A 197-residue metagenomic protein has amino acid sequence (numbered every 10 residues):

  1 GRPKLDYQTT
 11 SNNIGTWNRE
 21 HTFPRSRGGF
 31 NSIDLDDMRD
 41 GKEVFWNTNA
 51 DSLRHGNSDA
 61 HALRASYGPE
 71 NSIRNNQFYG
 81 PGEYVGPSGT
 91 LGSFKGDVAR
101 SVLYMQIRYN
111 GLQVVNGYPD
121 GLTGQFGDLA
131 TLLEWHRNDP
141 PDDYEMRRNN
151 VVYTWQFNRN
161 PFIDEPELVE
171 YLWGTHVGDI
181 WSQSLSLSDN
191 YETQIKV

Functional and structural regions predicted by a protein language model:
G1, M146-R147, I195: Short, intrinsically disordered low-complexity segments
G1-Q8: Gly/Pro-rich turn-and-neighbor structural signature
T10-S184: Domain-level detector of nuclease and nuclease-like folds in predominantly extracellular/periplasmic contexts
Q183-V197: Residue-level detector of functionally pivotal "anchor" positions at catalytic/ligand-binding pockets or at interdomain
